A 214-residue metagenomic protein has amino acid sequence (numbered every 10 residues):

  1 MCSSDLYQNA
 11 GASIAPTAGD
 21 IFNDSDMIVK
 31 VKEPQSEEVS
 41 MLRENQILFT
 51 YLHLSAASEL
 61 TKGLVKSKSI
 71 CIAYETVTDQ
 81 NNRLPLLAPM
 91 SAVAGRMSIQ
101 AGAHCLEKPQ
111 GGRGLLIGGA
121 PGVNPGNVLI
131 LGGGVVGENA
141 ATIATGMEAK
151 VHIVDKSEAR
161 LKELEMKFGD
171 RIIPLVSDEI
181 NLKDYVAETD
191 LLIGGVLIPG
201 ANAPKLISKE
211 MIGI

Functional and structural regions predicted by a protein language model:
C2-S3: Short, small-residue-biased leader/transition segments that mark boundaries at the very start of proteins
D24-S25, T189: An anion/phosphate-binding loop that grips the pyrophosphate of nucleotide cofactors and donors
S36-N127: Glycine/serine-rich phosphate-binding loop and adjoining beta1-alpha1 elements at the start of nucleotide-handling
G132-G134: Glycine-rich Rossmann-fold phosphate-binding loop(s) that bind the pyrophosphate of adenine dinucleotide cofactors
G137-E138: N-terminal Rossmann-fold NAD(P) dinucleotide-binding loop
K150-H152: Short beta-strand element of Class I
E158-A159: Helix N-cap at the beta1-alpha1 junction of Rossmann-like dinucleotide-binding domains, i.e., the first residues
M166-I214: Rossmann-like adenosine-cofactor binding region
